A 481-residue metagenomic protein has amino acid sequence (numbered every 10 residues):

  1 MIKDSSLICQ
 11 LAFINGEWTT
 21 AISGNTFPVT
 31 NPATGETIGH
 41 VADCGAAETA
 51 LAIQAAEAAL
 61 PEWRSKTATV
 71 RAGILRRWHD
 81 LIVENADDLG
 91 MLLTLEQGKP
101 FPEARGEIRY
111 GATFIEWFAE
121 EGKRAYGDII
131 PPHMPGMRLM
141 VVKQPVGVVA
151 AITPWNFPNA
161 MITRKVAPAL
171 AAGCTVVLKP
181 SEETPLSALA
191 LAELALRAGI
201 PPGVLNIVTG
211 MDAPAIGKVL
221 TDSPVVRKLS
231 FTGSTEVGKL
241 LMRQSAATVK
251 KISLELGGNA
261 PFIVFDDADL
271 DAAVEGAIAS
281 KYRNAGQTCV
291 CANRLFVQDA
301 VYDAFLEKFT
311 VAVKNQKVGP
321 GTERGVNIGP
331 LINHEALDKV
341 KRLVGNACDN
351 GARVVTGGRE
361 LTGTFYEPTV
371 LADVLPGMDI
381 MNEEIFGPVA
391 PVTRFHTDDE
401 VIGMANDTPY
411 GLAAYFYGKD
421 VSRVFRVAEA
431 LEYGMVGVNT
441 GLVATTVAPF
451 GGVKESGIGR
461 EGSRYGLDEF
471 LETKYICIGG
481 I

Functional and structural regions predicted by a protein language model:
M1-H40, G73, R77, G127-I152 (+3 more regions): Terminal low-complexity tails and localization/encapsulation signals of metabolic enzymes
G35, R71, L93, I115 (+10 more regions): Residue-level signal for inorganic ion chemistry
E36-A125, G136: Glycine-rich loop-to-alpha-helix module at the N-terminal edge of alpha/beta enzyme cores
E36-H40, V226, I263, K317 (+3 more regions): Conserved C-terminal structural/oligomerization subdomain of aldehyde/semialdehyde dehydrogenase
T37-C44, A59-S65, A151, F262-F265 (+5 more regions): Short, well-ordered beta-strand elements within core beta-sheets of diverse protein domains
L60, R64, H79-A86, G90 (+19 more regions): Structural signal for hydrophobic packing residues in well-ordered secondary-structure cores of soluble enzyme domains
G127-A272, F395: Rossmann-like NAD(P) dinucleotide-binding subdomain of oxidoreductase/dehydrogenase enzymes
E236-L375, V438, G480: ALDH superfamily catalytic-core signature
